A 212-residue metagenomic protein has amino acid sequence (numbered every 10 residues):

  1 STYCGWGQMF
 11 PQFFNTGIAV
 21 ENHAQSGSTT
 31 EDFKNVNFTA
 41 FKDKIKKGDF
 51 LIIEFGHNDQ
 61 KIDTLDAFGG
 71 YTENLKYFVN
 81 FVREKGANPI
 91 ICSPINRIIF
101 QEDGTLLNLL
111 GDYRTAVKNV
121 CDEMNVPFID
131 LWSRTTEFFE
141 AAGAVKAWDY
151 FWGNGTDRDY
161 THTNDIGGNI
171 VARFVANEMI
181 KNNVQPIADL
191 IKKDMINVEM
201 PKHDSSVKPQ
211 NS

Functional and structural regions predicted by a protein language model:
S1-A24, T39-K47: Serine-esterase "nucleophile elbow" of acetyl-processing enzymes
S1-C4, S26-S28, E123-I129: Short, exposed beta-strand "edge-strand" segments with a Pro/Gly-rich flavor and a Y/T-containing core
Q25-T30, D194: Acidic helix-start/capping segments at beta-turn-to-alpha-helix junctions
T29-N37: Structural motif
V36-D165, N169-I191, P201: Alpha-helical cap/lid subdomain in secreted, periplasmic, or secretory-pathway luminal O-acyl-processing enzymes
N80, N211-S212: C-terminal intrinsically disordered extensions
L190-Q210: A short, charged, Gly/Pro-tolerant segment at domain boundaries
